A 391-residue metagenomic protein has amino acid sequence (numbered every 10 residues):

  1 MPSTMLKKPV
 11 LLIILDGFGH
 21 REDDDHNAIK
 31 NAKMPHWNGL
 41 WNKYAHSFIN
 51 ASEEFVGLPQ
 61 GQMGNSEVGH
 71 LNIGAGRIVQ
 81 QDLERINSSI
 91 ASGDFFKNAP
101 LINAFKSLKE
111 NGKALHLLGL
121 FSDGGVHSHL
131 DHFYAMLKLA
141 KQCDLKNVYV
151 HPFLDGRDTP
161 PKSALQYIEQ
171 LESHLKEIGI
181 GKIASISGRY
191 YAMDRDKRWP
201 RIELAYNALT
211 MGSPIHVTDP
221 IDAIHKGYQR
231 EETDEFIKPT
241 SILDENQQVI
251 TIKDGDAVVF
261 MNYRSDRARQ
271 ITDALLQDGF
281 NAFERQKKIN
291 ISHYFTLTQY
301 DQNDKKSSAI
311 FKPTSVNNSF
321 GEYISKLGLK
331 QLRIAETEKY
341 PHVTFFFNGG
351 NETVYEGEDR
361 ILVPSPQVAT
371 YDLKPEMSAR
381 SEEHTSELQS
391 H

Functional and structural regions predicted by a protein language model:
P2-V10, G19-Y190, P200, L204 (+3 more regions): Active-site nucleophile/metal-coordination loop of metallo-enzymes that catalyze phosphate/sulfate and related
P9-L15, V258-N262: Short, hydrophobic/glycine-enriched beta-strand segments
D16, R77-I86, E356-A369: Short, basic/glycine-rich phosphate-binding loops at helix/coil junctions that contact nucleotide phosphates
E22-D23, D82-L83, D194, I250 (+3 more regions): Short helix/loop capping segments that flank catalytic or ligand/cofactor-binding pockets
K109, T159-K253, D266-K288: Long, well-ordered, tryptophan-enriched scaffold segments
I250-Q270, L276, K287-I291, Q299-Q302 (+2 more regions): Active-site pocket-lining segments that scaffold enzyme catalytic pockets across diverse folds
K330-E382: Conserved ATP-utilizing enzyme core subdomain
E383-S390: Conserved small/polar residues in nucleotide/adenosyl-binding loops
